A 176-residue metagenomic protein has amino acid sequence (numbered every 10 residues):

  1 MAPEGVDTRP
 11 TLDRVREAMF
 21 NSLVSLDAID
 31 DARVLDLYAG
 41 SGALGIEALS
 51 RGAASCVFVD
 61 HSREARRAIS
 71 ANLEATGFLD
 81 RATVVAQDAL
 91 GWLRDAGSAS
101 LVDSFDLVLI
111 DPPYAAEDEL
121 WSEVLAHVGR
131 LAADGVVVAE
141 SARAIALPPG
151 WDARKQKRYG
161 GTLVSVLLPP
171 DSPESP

Functional and structural regions predicted by a protein language model:
M1-P176: Class I S-adenosyl-L-methionine-dependent methyltransferase catalytic core
